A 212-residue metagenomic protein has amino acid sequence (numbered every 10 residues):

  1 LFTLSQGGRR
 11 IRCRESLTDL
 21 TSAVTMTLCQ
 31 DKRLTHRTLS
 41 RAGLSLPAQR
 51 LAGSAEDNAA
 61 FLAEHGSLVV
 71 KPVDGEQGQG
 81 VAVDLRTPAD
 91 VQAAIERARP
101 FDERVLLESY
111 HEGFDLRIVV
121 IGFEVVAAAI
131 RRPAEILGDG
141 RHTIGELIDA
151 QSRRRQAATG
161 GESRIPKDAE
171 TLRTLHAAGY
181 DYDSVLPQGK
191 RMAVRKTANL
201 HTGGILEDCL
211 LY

Functional and structural regions predicted by a protein language model:
S5-R173: Active-site nucleotide/adenylate-binding loops and adjacent lid/helix of ATP-dependent enzymes
Q151-Y212: A long amphipathic alpha-helix within ATP-dependent nucleotide-binding catalytic cores
